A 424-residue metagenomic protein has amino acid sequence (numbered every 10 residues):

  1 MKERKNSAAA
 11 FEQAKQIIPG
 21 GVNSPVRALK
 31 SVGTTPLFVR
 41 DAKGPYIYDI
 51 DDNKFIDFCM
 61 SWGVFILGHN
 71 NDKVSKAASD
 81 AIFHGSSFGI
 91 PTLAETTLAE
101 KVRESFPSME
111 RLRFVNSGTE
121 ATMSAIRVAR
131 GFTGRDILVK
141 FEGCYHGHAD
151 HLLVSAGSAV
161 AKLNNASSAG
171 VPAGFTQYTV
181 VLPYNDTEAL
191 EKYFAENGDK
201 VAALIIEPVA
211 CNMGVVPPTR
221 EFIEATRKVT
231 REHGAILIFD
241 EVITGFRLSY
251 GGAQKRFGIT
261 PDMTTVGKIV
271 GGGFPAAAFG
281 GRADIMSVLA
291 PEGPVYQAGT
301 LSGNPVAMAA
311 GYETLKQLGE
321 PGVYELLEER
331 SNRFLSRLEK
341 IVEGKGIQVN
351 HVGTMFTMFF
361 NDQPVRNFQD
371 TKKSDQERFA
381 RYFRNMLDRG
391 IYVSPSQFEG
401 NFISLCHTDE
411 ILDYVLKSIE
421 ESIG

Functional and structural regions predicted by a protein language model:
M1-G424: Conserved N-terminal phosphate-binding loop of PLP-dependent enzymes in the Aspartate aminotransferase
